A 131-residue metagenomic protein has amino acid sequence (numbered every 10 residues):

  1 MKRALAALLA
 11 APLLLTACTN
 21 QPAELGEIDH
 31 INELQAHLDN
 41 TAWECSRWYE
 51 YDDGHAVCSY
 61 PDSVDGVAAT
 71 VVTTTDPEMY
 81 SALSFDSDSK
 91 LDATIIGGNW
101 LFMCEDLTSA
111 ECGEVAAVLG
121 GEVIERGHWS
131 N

Functional and structural regions predicted by a protein language model:
K2-L8: Sec-dependent signal peptide recognition, specifically the positively charged N-region followed immediately by
L8-A10, D29: N-terminal functional modules and adjacent low-complexity/disordered segments of proteins
L13-A17: C-terminal motif of bacterial Sec signal peptides marking the signal peptidase cleavage site
T19-Q21: Bacterial signal peptide processing site
I28-L91: Short, solvent-exposed recognition patches
T70-N131: Extracytosolic low-complexity repeat regions of secreted or lipid-anchored proteins
